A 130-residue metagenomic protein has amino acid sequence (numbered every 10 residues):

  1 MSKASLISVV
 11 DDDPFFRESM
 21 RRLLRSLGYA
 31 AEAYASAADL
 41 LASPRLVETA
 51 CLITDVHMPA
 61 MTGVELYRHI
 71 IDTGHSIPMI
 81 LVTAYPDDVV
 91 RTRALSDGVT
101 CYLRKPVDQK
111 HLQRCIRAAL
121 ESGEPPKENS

Functional and structural regions predicted by a protein language model:
P14-E32, D97: Two-component/phosphorelay signaling modules centered on CheY-like receiver
A35-S36, T62-E65: Acidic catalytic/metal-coordinating carboxylates
V47-I53: Active-site beta3 strand of CheY-like receiver
M58: Receiver (REC) domain active-site loop signature in two-component systems and cognate sites in sensor histidine kinases
E65, P86-C101: Alpha4 helix (beta4-alpha4-beta5 surface) of REC/receiver domains from two-component response regulators
V89, V107-R117: C-terminal output helix
R117-S130: The C-terminal output helix
